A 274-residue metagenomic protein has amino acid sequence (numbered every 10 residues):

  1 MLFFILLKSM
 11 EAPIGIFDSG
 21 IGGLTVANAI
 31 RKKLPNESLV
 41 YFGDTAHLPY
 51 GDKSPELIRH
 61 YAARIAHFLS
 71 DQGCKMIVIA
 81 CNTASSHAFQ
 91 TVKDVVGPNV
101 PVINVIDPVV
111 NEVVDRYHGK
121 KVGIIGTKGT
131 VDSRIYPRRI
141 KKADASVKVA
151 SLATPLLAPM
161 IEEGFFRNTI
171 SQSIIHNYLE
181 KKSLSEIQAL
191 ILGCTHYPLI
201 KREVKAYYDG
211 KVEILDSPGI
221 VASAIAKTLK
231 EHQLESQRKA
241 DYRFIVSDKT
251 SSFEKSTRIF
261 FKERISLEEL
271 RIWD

Functional and structural regions predicted by a protein language model:
L2-D274: Non-catalytic structural scaffold of enzyme domains
